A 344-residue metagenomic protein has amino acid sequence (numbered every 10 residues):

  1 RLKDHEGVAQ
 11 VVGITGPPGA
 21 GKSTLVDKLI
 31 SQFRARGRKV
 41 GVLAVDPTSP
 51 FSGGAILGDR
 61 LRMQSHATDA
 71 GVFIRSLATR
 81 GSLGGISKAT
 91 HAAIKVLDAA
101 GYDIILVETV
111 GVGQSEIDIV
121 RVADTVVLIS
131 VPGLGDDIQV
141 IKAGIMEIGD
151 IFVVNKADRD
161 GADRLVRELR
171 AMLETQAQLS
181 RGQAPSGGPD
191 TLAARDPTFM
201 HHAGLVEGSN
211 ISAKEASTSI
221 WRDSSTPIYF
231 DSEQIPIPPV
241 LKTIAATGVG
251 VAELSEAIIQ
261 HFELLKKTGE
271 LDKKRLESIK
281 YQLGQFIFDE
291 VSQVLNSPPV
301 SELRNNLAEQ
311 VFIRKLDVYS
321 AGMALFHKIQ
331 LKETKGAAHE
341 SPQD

Functional and structural regions predicted by a protein language model:
R1-A9, A20, L29-S115, V122-D137: Nucleotide-state-sensitive switch-loop elements of NTP-binding domains
R1-H5, H339, D344: NAD(P)-dependent dehydrogenase/reductase Rossmann-like domain
H5, Q32, R36, M63 (+14 more regions): Conserved, well-folded catalytic cores of nucleic-acid-processing and energy-transducing macromolecular machines
V12-I14: Hydrophobic anchor at the beta1->P-loop junction of P-loop NTPases
L25: Hydrophobic positions on the alpha1 helix immediately C-terminal to the Walker A/P-loop
I56, A93, D118, V122 (+4 more regions): Alpha-helical scaffold elements adjacent to nucleotide-binding pockets in ATP/GTP-utilizing enzyme cores
I151, A157-F262: Canonical P-loop GTPase G-domain recognition
T198, I211-A213, I220-W221, T226 (+2 more regions): Long, well-ordered amphipathic alpha-helical subdomains in the mid-to-C-terminal portions of large enzyme subunits
